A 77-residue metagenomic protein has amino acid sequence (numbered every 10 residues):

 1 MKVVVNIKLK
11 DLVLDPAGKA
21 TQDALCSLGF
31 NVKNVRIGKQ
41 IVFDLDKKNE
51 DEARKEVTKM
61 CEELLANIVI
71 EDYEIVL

Functional and structural regions predicted by a protein language model:
K2-V4, K8-Q40, A53-L77: Long, contiguous binding/interaction regions
D46-D51: Helix N-cap motif at beta-to-alpha junctions
